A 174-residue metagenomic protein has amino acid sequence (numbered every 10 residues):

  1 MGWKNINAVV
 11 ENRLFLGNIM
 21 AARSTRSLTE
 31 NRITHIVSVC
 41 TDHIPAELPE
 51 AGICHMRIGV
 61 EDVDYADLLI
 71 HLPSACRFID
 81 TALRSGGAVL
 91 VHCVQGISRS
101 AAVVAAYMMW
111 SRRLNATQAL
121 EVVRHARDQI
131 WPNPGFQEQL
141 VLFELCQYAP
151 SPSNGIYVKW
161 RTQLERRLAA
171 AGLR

Functional and structural regions predicted by a protein language model:
M1-W3, P73-A88, V103-R174: PTP/DSP superfamily signal
N5-H43: Glycine-rich, flexible N-terminal cofactor/catalytic loop recognition
E11-R13, T25, E30-T34, G52-H55 (+3 more regions): Beta-strand-rich binding-surface signature of beta-sandwich/beta-barrel folds used to engage anionic ligands
L16, A22-R23, T41-S85, W110-L114 (+2 more regions): Short polar/charged helix/loop
T29-N31, P49-G52, I70, V103-A105 (+1 more regions): Short coil/turn segments at secondary-structure boundaries
C93: Short cysteine clusters
I97-V103: Glycine-rich nucleophile elbow surrounding the catalytic serine of serine-hydrolase chemistry
